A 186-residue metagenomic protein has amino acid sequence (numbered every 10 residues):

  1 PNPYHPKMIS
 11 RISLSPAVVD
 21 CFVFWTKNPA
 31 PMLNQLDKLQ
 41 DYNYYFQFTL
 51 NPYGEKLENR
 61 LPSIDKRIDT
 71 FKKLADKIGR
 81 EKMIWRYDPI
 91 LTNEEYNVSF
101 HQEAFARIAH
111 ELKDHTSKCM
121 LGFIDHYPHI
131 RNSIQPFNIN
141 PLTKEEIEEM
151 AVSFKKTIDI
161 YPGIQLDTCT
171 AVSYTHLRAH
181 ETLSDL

Functional and structural regions predicted by a protein language model:
P1-L57, I64-R80: Conserved Radical SAM active-site core
N28, I134-Q135: Auxiliary alpha/beta "docking" domains used to position bulky ligands
P29-A30, F48-R60, Y87-E94, H126-H129: Conserved radical SAM core fold
N59-K66, Y96-A104, N138-E149: Alpha-helix N-cap and loop-to-helix initiation/capping positions
I68-S133, V152-C169: Conserved C-terminal portion of the radical SAM core fold that forms the substrate/S-adenosylmethionine-binding
A171-S173: Acidic, proline/serine/threonine- and glycine-rich low-complexity intrinsically disordered segments
T175-T182: Conserved small/polar residues in nucleotide/adenosyl-binding loops
L186: Post-transcriptional modification and biogenesis factors for structured RNAs of the translation apparatus
